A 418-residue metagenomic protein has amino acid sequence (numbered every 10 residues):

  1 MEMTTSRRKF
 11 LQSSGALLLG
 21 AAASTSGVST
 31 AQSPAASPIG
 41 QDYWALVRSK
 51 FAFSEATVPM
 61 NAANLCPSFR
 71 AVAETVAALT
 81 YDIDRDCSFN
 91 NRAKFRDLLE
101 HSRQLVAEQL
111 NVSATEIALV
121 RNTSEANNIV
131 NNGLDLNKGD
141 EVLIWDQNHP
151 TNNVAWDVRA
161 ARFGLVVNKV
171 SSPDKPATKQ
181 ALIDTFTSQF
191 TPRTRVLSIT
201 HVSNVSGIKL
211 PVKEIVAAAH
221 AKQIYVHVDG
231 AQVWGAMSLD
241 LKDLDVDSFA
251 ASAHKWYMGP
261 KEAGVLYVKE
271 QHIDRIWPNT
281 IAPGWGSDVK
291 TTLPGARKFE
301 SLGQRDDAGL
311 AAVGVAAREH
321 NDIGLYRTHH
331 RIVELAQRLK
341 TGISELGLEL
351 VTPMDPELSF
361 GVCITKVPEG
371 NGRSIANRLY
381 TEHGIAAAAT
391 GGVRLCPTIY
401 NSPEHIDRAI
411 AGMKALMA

Functional and structural regions predicted by a protein language model:
E2-A418: Pyridoxal 5′-phosphate
